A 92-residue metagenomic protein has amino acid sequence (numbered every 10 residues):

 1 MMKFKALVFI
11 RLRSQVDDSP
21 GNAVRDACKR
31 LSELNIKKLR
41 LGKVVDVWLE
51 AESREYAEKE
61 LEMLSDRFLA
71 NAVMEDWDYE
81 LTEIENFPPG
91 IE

Functional and structural regions predicted by a protein language model:
M1-E92: Long, contiguous binding/interaction regions
